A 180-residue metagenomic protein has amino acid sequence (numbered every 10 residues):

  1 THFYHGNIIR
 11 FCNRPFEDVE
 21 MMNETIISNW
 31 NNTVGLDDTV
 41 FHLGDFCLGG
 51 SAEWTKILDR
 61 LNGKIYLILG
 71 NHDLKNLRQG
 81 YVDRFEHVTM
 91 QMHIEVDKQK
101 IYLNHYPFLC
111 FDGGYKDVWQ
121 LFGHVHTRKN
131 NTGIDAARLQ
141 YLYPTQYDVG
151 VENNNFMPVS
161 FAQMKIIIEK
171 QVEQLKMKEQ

Functional and structural regions predicted by a protein language model:
T1-F3, G44-C47, N71-D73, Y106-P107 (+2 more regions): Active-site metal-binding loops of divalent metal-dependent hydrolases
F3-V96: Core catalytic region of metal-dependent phosphoesterases/phosphodiesterases, especially metallo-beta-lactamase-like
V82-M177: Conserved beta-sheet core of the metallophosphoesterase superfamily
